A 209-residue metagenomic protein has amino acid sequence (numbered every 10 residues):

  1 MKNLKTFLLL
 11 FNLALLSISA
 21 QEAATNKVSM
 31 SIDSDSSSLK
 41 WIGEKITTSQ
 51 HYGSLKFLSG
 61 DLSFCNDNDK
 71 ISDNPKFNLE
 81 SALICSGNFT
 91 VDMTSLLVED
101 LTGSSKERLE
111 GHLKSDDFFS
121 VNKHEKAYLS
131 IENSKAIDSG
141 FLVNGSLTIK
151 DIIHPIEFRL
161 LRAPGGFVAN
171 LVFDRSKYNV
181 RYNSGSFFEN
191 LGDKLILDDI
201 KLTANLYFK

Functional and structural regions predicted by a protein language model:
M1-T6: Positively charged n-region of N-terminal signal peptides that target proteins for export
F7-L15: Bacterial N-terminal signal peptides
Q21-K209: Low-complexity, acidic/polar, glycine-enriched regions of mature
